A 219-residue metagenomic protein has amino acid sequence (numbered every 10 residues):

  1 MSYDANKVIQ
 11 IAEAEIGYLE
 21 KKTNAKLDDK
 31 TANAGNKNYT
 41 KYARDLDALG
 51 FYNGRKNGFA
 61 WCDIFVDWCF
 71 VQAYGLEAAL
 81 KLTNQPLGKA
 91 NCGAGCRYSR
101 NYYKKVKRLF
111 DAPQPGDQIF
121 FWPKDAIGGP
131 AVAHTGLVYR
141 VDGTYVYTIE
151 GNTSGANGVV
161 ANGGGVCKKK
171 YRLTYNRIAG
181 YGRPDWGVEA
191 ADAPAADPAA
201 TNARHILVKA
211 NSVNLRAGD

Functional and structural regions predicted by a protein language model:
M1-L76: N-terminal capping segments
K26-N53, L82-K104, V159-G163: Surface-exposed intrinsically disordered loops and tails
L76-A156: ...with weaker cross-activation on analogous glycine-rich loops/strands in unrelated enzymes
H134, V213-D219: Short, cationic motifs built from Arg/Lys/His that form the positively charged side of catalytic pockets
V138, I178, V208-K209: A structural signal for short, hydrophobic beta-strand segments that form beta-sheets in beta-rich/all-beta domains
V141-E189: Active-site signature of cysteine proteases
A190-N214: SH3-family beta-barrel domains
